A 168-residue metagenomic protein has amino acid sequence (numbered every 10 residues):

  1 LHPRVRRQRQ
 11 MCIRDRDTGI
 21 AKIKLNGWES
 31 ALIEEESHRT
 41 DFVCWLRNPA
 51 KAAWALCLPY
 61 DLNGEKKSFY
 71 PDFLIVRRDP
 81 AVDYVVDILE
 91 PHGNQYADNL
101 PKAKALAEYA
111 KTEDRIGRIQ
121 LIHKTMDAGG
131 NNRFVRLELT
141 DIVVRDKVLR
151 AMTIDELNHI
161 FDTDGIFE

Functional and structural regions predicted by a protein language model:
L1-V5, R9, I13: Single conserved hydrophobic/aromatic residue that forms the stacking wall/gate of nucleotide- or nucleobase-binding
R14-W54: Acidic-basic catalytic patches of nuclease active cores, encompassing PD-(D/E)XK and other metal-cofactor nuclease
G27-L32, D98-A105: Conserved alpha-helical elements of sugar-nucleotide-dependent glycosyltransferases
E36, P71-I75, V85-P91: Conserved catalytic cores of phosphodiester-cleaving nucleases, focusing on short active-site segments
R47-P80: Active-site metal-binding core of divalent-cation-utilizing nuclease and nuclease-like domains
D79-V82, K111-R115: Arginine/glycine-rich "motif VI" loop of SF2 helicases in the C-terminal RecA-like domain
H92-A97: Conserved RecA-like P-loop NTPase helicase motor core
L100-E108, R115-E168: Non-catalytic C-terminal interaction segments of nucleic acid-processing enzymes
